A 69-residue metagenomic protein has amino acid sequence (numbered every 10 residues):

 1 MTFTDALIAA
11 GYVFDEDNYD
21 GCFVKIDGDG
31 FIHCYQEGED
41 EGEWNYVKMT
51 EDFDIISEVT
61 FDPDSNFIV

Functional and structural regions predicted by a protein language model:
T2-Y12: Amphipathic alpha-helical segments
V13-V69: Acidic, low-complexity, intrinsically disordered interaction modules
